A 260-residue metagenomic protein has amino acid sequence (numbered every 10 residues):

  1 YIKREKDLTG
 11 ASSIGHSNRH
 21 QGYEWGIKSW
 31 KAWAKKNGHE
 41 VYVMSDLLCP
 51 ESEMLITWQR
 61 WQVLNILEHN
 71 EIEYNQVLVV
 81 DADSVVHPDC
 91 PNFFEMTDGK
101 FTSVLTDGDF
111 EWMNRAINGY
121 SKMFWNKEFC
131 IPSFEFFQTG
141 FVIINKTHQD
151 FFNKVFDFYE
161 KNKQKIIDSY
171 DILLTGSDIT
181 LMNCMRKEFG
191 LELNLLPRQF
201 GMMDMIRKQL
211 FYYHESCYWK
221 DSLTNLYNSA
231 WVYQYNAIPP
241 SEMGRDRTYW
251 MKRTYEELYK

Functional and structural regions predicted by a protein language model:
Y1-Y74, E257-K260: N-terminal anchoring/stem segment of glycosyltransferases
I2-K6, L47-C49, S84-V85, G108-E111 (+3 more regions): Short, solvent-exposed loop/turn segments at secondary-structure junctions
E51-L55, M113-R115, M203-F211: Short, solvent-exposed polar/charged micro-motifs at secondary-structure junctions
S52, P88-P91, C184, I206-K208: A short acidic (Asp/Glu
I56-N118, I143-I144, H148-F152: GT-A fold catalytic core of metal-dependent nucleotide-sugar glycosyltransferases, centered on the diacidic
Q62, F134-R245: Catalytic core and acceptor-binding pocket of nucleotide-sugar-dependent glycosyltransferases
E73, V79, D83-K100, G108-W112 (+1 more regions): Charged, low-complexity C-terminal accessory regions
G119-S133: Short, flexible, basic/aromatic active-site loop/helix in glycosyltransferases
